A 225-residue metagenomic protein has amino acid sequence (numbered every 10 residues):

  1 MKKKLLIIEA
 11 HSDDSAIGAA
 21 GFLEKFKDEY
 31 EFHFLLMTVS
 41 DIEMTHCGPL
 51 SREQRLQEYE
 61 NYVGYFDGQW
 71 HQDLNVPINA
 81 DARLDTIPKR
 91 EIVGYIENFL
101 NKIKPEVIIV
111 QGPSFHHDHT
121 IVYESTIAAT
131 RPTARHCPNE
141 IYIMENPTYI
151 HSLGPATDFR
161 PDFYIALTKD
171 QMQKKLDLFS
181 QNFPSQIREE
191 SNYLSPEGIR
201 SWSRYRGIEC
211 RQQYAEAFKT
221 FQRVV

Functional and structural regions predicted by a protein language model:
M1, E58, G64-G68, R83-T86 (+1 more regions): The feature marks non-catalytic terminal segments
M1-C137, W202, C210-Q213: Active-site beta-strand->loop->alpha-helix modules in alpha/beta enzyme cores, enriched in Gly/His/Asp(Glu)
